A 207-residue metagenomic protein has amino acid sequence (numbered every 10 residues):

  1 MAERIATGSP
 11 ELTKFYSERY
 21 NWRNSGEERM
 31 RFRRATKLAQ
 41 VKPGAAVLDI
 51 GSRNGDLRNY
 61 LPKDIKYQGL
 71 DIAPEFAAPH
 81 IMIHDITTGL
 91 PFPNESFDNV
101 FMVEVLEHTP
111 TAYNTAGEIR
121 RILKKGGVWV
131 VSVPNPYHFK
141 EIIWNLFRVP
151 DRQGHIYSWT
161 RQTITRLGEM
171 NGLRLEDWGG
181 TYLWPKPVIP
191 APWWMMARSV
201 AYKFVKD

Functional and structural regions predicted by a protein language model:
M1-P93, N99-F101, Y113-A116, Y157 (+2 more regions): Conserved N-terminal segment of class I S-adenosyl-L-methionine
T88, E107, H138: Active-site micro-motifs of SAM-dependent methyltransferase domains
F101-H108: Short catalytic micro-motifs in class I SAM-dependent methyltransferases
P110-N114, E141: Short N-terminal helix/helix-N-cap motif within the alpha/beta-hydrolase-1
Y113-V128: A short glycine-rich, Lys/Arg-flanked "PGG" loop and its adjoining helix->strand segment in the class I
S132-P134, T181: Alpha/beta-hydrolase-fold catalytic nucleophile elbow
P134-I156: Short, glycine-/aromatic-enriched active-site segment of Class I SAM-dependent methyltransferases
T165, E169-R174: Substrate-binding/catalytic lobe of Class I Rossmann-like enzymes that use SAM or dcSAM, i.e., the mid-to-C-terminal
